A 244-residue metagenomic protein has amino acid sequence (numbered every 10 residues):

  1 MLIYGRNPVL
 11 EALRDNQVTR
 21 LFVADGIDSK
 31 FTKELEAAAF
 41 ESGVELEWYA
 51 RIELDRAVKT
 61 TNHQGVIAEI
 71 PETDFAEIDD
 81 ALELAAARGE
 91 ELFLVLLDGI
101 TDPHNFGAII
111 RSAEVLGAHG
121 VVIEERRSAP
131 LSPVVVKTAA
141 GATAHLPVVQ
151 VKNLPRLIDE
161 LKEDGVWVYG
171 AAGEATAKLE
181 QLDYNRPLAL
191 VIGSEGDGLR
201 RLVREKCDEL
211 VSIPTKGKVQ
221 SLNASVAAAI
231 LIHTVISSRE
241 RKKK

Functional and structural regions predicted by a protein language model:
M1-L84: N-terminal positively charged helical leader segments and presequences
L10, K137-A142, R201-K244: Structured adenosyl-cofactor binding patch, chiefly the S-adenosyl-L-methionine
E11, Q17, E83-A177: RNA substrate-binding interface of SAM-dependent RNA methyltransferases
A24, A50, P71, D98 (+6 more regions): Short beta->alpha connector loops at strand-helix junctions that form conserved, small/polar/Pro-enriched
F31, S128-V134, D197-K206: Short, glycine/polar-rich helix-capping loops at beta-to-alpha or helix-loop-helix junctions that flank or form
F40, I158-K162, I236: Surface-exposed amphipathic alpha-helices with a cationic face
Y169-A224: Active-site/ligand-binding-proximal alpha/beta "capping" segment
